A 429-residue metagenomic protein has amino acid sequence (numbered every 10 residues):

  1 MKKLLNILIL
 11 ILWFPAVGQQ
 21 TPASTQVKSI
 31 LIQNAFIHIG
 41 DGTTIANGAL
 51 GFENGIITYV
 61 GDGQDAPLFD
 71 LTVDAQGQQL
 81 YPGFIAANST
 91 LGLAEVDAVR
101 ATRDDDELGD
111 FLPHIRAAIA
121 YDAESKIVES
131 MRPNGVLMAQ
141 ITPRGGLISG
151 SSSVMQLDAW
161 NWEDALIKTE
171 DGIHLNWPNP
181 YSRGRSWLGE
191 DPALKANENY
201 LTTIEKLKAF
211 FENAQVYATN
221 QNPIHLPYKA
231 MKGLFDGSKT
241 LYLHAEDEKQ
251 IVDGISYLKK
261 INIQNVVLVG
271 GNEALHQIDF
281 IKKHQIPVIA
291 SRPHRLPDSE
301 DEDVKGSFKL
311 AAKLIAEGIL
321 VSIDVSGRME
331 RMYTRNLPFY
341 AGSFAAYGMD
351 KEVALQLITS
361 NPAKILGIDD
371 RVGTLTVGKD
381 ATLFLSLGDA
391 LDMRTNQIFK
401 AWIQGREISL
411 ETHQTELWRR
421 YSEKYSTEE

Functional and structural regions predicted by a protein language model:
M1-T25: Bacterial Sec-dependent N-terminal signal peptides
Q20-S24, I37-A49, G61-Q64, D350-I358 (+1 more regions): Acidic, glycine-enriched loop/beta-strand segments at the rims of small-molecule binding/catalytic pockets
V27-I32, A66-A118, P133: Replace "His-x-His-based motif
N34, D97, T102-L108, H114 (+4 more regions): His/Asp/Glu-enriched, well-ordered alpha-helical/loop segment that forms or immediately abuts the divalent-metal
A35, L50, G55, G77 (+10 more regions): Divalent metal-coordination and catalytic microenvironments
N47, Y217-G306, S322, K364-L366 (+2 more regions): Active-site core of metal-dependent hydrolases
I127, N134-V252, S256-N265: Polyanionic/metal-chelating signatures
L410-E429: Glycine- and charge-enriched low-complexity intrinsically disordered segments
